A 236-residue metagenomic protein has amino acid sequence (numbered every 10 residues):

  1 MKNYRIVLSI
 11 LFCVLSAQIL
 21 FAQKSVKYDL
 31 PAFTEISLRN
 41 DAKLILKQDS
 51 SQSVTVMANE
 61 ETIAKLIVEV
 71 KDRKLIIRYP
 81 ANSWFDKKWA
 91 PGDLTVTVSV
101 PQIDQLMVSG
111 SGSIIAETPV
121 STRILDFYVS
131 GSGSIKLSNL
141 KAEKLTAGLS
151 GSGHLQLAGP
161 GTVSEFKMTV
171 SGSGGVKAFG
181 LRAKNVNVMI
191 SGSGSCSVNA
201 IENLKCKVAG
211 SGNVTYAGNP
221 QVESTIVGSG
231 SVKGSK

Functional and structural regions predicted by a protein language model:
M1-K236: Intrinsically disordered, low-complexity terminal regions
